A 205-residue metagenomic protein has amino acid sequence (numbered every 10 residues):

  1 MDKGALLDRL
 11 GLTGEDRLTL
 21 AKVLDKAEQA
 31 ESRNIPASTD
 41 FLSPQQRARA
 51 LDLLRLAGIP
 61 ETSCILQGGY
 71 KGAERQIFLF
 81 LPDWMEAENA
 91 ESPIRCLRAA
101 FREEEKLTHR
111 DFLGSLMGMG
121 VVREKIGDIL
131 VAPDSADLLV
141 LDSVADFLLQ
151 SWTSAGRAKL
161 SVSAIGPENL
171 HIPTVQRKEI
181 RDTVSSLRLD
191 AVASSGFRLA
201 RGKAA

Functional and structural regions predicted by a protein language model:
M1-D190, S195-G196: Ferredoxin-like alpha/beta domains used as RNA- or RNAP-binding modules
